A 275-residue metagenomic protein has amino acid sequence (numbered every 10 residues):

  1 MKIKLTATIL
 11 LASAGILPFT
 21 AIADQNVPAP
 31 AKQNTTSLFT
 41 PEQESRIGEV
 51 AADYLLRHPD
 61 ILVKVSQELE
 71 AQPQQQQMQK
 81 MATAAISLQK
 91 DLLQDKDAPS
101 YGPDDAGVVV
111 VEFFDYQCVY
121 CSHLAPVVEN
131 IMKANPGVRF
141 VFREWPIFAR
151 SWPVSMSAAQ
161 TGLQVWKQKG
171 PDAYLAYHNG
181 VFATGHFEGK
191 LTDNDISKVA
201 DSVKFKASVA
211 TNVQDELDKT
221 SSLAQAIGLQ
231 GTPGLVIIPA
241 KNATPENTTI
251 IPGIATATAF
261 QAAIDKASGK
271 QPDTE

Functional and structural regions predicted by a protein language model:
K2-L11, G15-L88: N-terminal targeting signals for export/organelle localization
D24-A31, T36-R46, A52, S197-E275: C-terminal cap of thioredoxin/glutaredoxin-like
N34-P41, E49-D53, F113-Q117, W145-S151 (+4 more regions): Second-shell loop/turn segments in exported
L38-S45, L56, V119-S122, W152-M156 (+4 more regions): Soluble non-cytosolic domains of exported or imported proteins
E44, G48, A52, P59 (+9 more regions): Extracytoplasmic/secreted envelope proteins and their assembly/folding machinery, especially bacterial periplasmic
A51-L55, P59, S66-L69, P73 (+9 more regions): Sec/Tat-exported extracytoplasmic proteins
K90-V108: A short beta-strand-turn-helix
V111, Y116, S122-D201, Q225-Q230: Structural alpha/beta surface segment adjacent to cysteine/selenocysteine redox centers across thiol/disulfide enzymes
